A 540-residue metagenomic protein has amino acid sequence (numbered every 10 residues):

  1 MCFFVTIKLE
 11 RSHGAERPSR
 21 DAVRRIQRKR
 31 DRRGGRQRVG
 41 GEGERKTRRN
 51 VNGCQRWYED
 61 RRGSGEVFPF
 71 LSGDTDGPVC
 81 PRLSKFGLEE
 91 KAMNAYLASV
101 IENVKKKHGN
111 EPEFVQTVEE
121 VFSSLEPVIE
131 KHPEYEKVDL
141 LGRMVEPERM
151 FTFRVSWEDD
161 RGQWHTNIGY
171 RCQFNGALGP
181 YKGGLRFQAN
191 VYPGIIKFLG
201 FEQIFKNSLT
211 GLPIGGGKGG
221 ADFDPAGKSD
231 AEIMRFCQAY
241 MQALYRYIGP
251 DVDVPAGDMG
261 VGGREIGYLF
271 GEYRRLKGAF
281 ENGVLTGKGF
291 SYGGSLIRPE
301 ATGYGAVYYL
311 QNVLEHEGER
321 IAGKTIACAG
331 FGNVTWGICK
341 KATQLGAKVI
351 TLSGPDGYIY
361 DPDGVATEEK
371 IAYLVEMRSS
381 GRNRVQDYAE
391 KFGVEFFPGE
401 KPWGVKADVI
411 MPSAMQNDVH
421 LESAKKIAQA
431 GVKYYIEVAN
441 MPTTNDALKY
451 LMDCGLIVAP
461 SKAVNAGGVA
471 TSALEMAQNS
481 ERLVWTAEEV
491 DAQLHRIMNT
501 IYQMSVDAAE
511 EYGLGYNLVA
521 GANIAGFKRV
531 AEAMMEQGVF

Functional and structural regions predicted by a protein language model:
I7-G65, P69-V79: Compositionally biased, low-complexity flexible segments
E90, G357-I457, A463: Rossmann-like adenosine-cofactor binding region
N94-T117, V313, A428-F540: Adenosine-phosphate binding glycine-rich loop
P112-V115, K131-V138, G211, I248-G257 (+4 more regions): Flexible, glycine/charged-enriched surface loops at secondary-structure junctions
E134-Q163: Structured beta-strand/loop patches that form or line metal/cofactor-binding pockets in enzymes
Q188, N207-A322: Glycine/serine-rich phosphate-binding loop and adjoining beta1-alpha1 elements at the start of nucleotide-handling
G294-G404: Glycine-rich phosphate/diphosphate-binding loop of Rossmann-like nucleotide-binding domains
